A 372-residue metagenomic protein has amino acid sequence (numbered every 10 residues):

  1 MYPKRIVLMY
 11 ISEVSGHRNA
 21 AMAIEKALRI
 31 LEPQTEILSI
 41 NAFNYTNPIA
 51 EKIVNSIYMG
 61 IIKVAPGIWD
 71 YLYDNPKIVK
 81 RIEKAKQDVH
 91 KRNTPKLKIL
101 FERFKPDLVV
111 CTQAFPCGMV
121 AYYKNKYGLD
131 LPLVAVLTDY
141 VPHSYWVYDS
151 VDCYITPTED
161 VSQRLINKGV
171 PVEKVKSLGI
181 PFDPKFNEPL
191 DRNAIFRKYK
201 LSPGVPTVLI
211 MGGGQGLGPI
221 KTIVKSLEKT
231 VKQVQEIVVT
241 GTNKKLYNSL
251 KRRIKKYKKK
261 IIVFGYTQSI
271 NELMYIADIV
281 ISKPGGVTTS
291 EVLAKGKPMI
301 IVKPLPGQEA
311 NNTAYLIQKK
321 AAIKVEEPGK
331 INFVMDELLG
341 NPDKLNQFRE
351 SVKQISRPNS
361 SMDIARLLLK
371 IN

Functional and structural regions predicted by a protein language model:
A23-R103: Conserved N-terminal ligand/cofactor-binding loop architecture of enzyme catalytic domains
Y127-E188: Active-site-proximal region of nucleotide-activated glycan assembly enzymes, centered on histidine/acidic-rich loops
E188-L201: A short helix/loop element that forms part of the nucleotide-sugar donor recognition site in Leloir-type
L201-I276, A310: Donor-nucleotide binding loops and adjacent catalytic segments primarily of GT-B fold Leloir glycosyltransferases
Y275-G285: Acidic donor-binding loop of glycosyltransferase active sites
Q318-K320, E326-D343: C-terminal "capping" alpha-helix adjacent to the active site of nucleotide-linked donor transferases in cell-envelope
K344-P358: A short, well-ordered alpha-helix in the C-terminal region of glycosyltransferases
R357-N372: C-terminal alpha-helical cap of glycosyltransferases
